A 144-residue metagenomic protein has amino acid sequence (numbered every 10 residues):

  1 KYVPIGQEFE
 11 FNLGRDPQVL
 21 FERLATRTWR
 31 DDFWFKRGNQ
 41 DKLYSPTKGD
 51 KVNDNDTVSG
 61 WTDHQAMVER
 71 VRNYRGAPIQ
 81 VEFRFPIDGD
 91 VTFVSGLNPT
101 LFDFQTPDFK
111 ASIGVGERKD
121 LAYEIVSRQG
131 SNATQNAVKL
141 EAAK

Functional and structural regions predicted by a protein language model:
K1-K144: Long, intrinsically disordered, low-complexity accessory segments associated with secretion and vesicular trafficking
